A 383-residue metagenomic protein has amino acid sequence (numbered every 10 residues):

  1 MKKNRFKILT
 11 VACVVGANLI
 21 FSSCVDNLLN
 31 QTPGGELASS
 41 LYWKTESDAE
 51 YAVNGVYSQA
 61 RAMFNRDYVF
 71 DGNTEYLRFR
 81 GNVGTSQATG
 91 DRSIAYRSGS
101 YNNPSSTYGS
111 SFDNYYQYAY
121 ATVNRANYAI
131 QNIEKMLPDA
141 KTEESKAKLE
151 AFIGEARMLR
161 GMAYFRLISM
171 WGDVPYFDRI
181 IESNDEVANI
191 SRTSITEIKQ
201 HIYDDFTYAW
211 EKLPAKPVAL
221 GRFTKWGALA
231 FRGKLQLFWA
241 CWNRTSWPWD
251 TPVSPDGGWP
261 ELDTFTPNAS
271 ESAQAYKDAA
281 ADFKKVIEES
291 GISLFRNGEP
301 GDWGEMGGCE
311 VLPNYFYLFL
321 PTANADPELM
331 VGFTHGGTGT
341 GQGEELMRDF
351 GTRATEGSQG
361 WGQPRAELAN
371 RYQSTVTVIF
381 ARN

Functional and structural regions predicted by a protein language model:
K2-T10: Bacterial N-terminal signal peptides that target proteins for export
I20-S23: C-terminal motif of bacterial Sec signal peptides marking the signal peptidase cleavage site
V25-A95, V174, W226, Q236-N383: An aromatic- and glycine-enriched ligand-binding surface/loop that stacks and positions planar moieties
A38, T45-V69, T89-W171, D185-R222: Conserved, well-structured interaction surfaces
M136, R166, M170-D173, R179 (+4 more regions): Alpha-solenoid helical repeat scaffolds
R157, L229-L235: TPR/Sel1-like alpha-solenoid repeat signature
F177-D185, V253-S254: Short, conserved phosphate-binding/catalytic loop or strand-edge motifs used in phosphoryl-/nucleotidyl-transfer
I180-S183, P217, F333-G337: Short, flexible loop/turn elements at secondary-structure junctions
